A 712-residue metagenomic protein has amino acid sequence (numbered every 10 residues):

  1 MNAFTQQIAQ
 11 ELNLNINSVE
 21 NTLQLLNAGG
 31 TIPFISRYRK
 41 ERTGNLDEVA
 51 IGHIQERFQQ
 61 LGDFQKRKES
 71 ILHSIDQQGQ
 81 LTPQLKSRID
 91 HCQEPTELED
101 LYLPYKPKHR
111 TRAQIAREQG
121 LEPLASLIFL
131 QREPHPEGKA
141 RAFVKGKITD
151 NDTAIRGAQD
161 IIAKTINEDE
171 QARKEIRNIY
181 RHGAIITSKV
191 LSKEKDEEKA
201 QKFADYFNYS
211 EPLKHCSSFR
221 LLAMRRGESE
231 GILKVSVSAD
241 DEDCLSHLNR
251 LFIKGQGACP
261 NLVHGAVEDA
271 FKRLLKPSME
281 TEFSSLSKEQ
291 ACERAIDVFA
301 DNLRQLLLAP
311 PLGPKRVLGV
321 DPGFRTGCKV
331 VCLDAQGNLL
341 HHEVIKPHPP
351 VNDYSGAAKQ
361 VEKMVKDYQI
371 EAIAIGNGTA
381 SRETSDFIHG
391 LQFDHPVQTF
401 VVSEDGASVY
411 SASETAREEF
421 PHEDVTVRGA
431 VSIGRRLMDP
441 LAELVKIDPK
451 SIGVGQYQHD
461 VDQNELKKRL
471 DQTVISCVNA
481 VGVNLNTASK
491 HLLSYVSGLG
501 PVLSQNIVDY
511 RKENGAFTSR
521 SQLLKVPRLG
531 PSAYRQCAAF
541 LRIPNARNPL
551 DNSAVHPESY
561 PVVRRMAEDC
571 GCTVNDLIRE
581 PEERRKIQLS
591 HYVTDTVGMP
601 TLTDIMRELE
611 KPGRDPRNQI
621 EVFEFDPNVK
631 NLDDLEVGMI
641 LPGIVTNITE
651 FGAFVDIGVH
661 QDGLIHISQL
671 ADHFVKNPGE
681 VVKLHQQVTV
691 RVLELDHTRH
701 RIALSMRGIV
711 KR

Functional and structural regions predicted by a protein language model:
M1-E20, N27: Generic start-of-chain signal for non-secretory N-termini
F4, G62-Q80, D90, V409 (+6 more regions): Long, highly charged, low-complexity intrinsically disordered interaction regions that mediate electrostatic DNA/RNA
N15-I16, A28-G29, P95, H109 (+19 more regions): Short flexible coil/turn linkers enriched for glycine and charged/polar residues that connect secondary-structure
Y38-K40, F129, D240, P322 (+11 more regions): Short, ordered loop/turn segments at secondary-structure junctions
A50-H53, Q60, F64-S74, Q78-G319 (+2 more regions): Duplex nucleic acid-engaging cores and interfaces of nucleic-acid transaction enzymes
S74, R88, L98-L101, G227-D240 (+3 more regions): Structured, non-catalytic alpha/beta "coupling" segments that mediate domain-domain communication and provide generic
N178-I185, V320-F324, G378-E383, V402-V409 (+5 more regions): A glycine-rich phosphate-binding loop feature that marks nucleotide/adenosyl-phosphate handling sites
I543-R712: Single-stranded RNA-binding regions, centering on S1/OB-family and related RNA-binding modules
